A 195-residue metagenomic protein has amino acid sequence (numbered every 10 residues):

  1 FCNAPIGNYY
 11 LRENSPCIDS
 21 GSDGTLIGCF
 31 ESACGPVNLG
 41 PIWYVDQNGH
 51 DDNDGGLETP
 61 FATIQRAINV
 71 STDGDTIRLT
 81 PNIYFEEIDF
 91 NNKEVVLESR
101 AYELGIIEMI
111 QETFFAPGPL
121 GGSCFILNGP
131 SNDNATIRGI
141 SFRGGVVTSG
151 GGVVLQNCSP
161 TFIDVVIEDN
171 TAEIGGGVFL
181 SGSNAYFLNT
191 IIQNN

Functional and structural regions predicted by a protein language model:
F1, L11, C17-D19, V45 (+4 more regions): Bulky hydrophobic/aromatic "packing anchor" residues in well-ordered structure
F1-G35, G122, G129: C-terminal accessory segments
F1-I6, C34-R66, V70: Right-handed parallel beta-helix/beta-solenoid
N3, E87-F90, S123-P130, G151-N157 (+1 more regions): Glycine-rich beta-solenoid repeat tracts in large extracellular/virion proteins
G7, D73-V96, R100-G105: N-terminal extracellular ligand-recognition/capping segment immediately after the signal peptide
D19, V153, F162-V165, V178 (+1 more regions): Hydrophobic strand positions within the blades of repeat-based beta-sheet folds
E94-V146: Right-handed parallel beta-helix/beta-spiral solenoid domain characteristic of secreted/periplasmic
E98-S99, Q111-E112, D133-G144, S159-T171 (+1 more regions): Right-handed parallel beta-helix
